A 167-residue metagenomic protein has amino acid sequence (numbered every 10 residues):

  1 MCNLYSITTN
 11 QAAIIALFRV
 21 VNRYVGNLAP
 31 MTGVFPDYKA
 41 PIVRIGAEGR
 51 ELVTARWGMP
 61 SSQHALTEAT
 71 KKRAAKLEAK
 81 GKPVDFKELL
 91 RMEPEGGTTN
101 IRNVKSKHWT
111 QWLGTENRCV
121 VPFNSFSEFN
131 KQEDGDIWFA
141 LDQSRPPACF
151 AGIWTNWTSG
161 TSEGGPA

Functional and structural regions predicted by a protein language model:
M1-A167: Short linear sequence motif anchored by a di-proline
